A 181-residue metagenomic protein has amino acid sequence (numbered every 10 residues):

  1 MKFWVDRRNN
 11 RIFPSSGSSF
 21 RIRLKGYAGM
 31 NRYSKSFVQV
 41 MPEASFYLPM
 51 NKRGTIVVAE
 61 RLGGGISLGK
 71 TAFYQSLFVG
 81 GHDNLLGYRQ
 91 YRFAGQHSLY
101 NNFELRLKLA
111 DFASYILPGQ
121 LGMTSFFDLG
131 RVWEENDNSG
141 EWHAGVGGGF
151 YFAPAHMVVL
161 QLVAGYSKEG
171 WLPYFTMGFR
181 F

Functional and structural regions predicted by a protein language model:
M1-Q120: C-terminal outer-membrane beta-barrel translocator/porin domains of Gram-negative envelope proteins and their
A28-K35, L68, F93-H97, E135-E141 (+1 more regions): Solvent-exposed loop/turn segments connecting transmembrane beta-strands in outer-membrane beta-barrel proteins
A44, A144-G148, L160, P173-F175: One face of beta-strands
F103, D128, F150, L162: Hydrophobic, well-ordered secondary-structure elements that form the walls of internal hydrophobic environments
R106-H143: C-terminal hydrophobic structural anchor segments that stabilize assembly/packing rather than catalytic chemistry
S139-P154: A short alpha/beta connector and helix-capping loop motif
F150-F152, G170-F181: Outer-membrane beta-barrel "beta-signal"
P154-L160: Short, surface-exposed connector motifs at secondary-structure boundaries
